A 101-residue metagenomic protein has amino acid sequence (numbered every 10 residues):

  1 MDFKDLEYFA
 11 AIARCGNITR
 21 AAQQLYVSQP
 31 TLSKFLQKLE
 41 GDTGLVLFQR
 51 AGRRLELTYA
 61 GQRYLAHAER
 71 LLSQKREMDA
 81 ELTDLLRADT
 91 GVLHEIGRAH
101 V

Functional and structural regions predicted by a protein language model:
A10-S28: Short helix-boundary/capping micro-motifs
N17-I18, L36, R50: Helix-turn-helix DNA-binding elements, focusing on the entry/boundary residues of the two helices that contact DNA
Q23-Q24, G41, Q62: Alpha-helical residues within the helix-turn-helix
E40-L57: A short LG(V/I)-centered, amphipathic sequence patch enriched for acidic residue(s) preceding the LG motif
D42-T43, Y64-L86: Alpha-helical linker/hinge and terminal dimerization helices associated with HTH transcriptional regulators
R53, T83-H100: Interdomain hinge and pocket-entrance segments immediately C-terminal to HTH DNA-binding domains
